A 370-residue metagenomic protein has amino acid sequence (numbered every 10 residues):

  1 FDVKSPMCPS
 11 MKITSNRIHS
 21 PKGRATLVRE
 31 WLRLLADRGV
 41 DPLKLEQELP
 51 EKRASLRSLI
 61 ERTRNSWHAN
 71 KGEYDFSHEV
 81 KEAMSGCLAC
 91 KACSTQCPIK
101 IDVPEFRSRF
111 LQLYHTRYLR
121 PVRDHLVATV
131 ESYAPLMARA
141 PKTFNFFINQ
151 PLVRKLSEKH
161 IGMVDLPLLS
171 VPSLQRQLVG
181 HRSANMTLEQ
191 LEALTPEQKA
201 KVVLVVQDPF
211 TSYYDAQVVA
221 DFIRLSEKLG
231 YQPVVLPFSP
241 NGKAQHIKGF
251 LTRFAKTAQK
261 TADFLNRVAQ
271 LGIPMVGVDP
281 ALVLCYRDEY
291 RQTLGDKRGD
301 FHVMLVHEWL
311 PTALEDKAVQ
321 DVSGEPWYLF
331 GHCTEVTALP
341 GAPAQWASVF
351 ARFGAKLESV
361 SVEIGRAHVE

Functional and structural regions predicted by a protein language model:
F1-M137, A255-T261, G299, L310 (+2 more regions): Ferredoxin-type iron-sulfur electron-transfer modules in oxidoreductases and energy-metabolism complexes
P104-E370: Iron-sulfur cluster-binding electron-transfer modules in prokaryotic oxidoreductases
